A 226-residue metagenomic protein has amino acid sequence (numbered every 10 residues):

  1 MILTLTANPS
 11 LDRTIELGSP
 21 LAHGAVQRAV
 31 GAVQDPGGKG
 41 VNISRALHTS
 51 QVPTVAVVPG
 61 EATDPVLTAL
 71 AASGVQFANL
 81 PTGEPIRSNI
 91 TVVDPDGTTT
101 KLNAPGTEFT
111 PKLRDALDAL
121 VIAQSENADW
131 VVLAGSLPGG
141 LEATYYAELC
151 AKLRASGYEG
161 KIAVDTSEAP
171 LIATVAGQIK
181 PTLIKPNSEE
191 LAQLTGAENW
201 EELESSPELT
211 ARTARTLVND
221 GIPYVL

Functional and structural regions predicted by a protein language model:
M1-L3, T100, D129-W130, L183 (+1 more regions): Structural motif
M1-V55: Glycine-rich phosphate/adenosyl-contacting loop at the front of the ribokinase-like
L5, V58, A78-N79, L133 (+3 more regions): General beta-strand structural signal in soluble alpha/beta enzymes
A25, H48-D129: Conserved N-terminal subdomain of the carbohydrate kinase-like
K101-N103, A128-S136, K185-S188: Short beta-strands and strand-loop turn motifs
T107-T110, L137-L141, P170-I172, A192-Q193: Short, small-residue-enriched loops and turns at beta-alpha junctions that line or gate enzyme active sites
T110-L153, E159-G160: Hydrophobic alpha-helical segments and helix pairs
E148-L226: Conserved phosphate/ATP/ADP-binding segment of small-molecule kinases
